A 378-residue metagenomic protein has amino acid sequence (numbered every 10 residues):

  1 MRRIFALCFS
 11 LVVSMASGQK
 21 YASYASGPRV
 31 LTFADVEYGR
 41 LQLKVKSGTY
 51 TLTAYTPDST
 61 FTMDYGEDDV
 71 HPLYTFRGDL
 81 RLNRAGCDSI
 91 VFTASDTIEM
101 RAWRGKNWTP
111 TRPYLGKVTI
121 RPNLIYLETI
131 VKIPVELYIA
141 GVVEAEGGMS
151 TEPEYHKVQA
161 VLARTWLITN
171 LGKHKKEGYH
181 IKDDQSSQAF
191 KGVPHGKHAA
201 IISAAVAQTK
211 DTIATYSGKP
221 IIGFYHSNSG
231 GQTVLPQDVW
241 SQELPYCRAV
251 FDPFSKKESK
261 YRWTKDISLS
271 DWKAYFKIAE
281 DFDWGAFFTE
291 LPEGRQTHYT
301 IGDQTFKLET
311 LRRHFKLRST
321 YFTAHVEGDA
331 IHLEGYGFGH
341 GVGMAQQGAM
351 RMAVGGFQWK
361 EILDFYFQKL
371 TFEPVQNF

Functional and structural regions predicted by a protein language model:
I4-L11, M15-F378: Conserved, single-site charged/polar hotspot
